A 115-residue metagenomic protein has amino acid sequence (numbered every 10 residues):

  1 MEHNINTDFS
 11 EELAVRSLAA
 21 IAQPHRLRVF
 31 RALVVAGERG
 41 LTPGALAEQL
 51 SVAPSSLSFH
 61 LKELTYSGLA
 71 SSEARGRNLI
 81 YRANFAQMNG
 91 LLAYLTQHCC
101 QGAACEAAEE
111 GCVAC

Functional and structural regions predicted by a protein language model:
M1-L13, V34-V35, F85-C115: Amphipathic alpha-helical dimerization/coiled-coil segments that flank or bridge DNA-binding/regulatory modules
F9-A53, R75-Q87: N-terminal helix-turn-helix DNA-binding core of bacterial DNA-binding proteins
E48, T65-Y66: Alpha-helical residues within the helix-turn-helix
L61-K62: Short, hydrophobic-biased segments on the C-terminal half of alpha helices that form "recognition helices"
